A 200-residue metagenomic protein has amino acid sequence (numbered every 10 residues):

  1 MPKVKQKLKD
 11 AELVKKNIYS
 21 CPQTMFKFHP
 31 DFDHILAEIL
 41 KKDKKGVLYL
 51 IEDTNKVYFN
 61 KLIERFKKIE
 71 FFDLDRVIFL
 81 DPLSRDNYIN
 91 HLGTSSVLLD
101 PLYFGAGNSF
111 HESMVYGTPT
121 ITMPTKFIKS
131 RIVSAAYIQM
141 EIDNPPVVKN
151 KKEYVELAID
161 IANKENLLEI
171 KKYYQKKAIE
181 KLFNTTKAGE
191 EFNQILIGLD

Functional and structural regions predicted by a protein language model:
M1-S84, G93: Conserved catalytic-core segment of nucleotide-activated headgroup transferases in glycan assembly
Q23-M25, E38, T54, N60-R65 (+2 more regions): C-terminal amphipathic helix plus adjacent low-complexity, charged tail appended to glycosyltransferase catalytic
F28, Y58, N87, K129 (+1 more regions): Short phosphate-engaging motifs
D31, I35, E153, E191: Charged catalytic carboxylate motif
V47, I121, E191: Catalytic cores of glycan-processing enzymes that make or break glycosidic bonds
D86-Y88, S109: Short acidic active-site motifs
G93, V97, P101-T185: Catalytic binding pocket for nucleotide-activated donors in carbohydrate/polymer assembly enzymes
